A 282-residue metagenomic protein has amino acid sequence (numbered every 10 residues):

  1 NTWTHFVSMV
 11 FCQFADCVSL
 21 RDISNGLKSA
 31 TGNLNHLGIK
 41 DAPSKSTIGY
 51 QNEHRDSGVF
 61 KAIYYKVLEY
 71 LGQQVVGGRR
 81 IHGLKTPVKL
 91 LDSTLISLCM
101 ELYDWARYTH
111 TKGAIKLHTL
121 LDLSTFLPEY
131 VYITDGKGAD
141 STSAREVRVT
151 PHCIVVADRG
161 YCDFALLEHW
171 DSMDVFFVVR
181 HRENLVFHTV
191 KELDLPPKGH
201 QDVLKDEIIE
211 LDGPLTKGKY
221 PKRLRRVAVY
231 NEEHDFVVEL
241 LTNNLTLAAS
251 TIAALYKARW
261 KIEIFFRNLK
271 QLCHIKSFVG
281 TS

Functional and structural regions predicted by a protein language model:
N1-D22, R55, A62-K66, R79-D104 (+1 more regions): Single, function-defining residue in the core of a domain
S19-L37: DNA-recognition alpha helix
H36-R55, Y65: Major-groove recognition helix of helix-turn-helix-like DNA-binding domains
Q73-G78: Active-site phosphate-binding and catalytic loops of NTP-dependent enzymes
